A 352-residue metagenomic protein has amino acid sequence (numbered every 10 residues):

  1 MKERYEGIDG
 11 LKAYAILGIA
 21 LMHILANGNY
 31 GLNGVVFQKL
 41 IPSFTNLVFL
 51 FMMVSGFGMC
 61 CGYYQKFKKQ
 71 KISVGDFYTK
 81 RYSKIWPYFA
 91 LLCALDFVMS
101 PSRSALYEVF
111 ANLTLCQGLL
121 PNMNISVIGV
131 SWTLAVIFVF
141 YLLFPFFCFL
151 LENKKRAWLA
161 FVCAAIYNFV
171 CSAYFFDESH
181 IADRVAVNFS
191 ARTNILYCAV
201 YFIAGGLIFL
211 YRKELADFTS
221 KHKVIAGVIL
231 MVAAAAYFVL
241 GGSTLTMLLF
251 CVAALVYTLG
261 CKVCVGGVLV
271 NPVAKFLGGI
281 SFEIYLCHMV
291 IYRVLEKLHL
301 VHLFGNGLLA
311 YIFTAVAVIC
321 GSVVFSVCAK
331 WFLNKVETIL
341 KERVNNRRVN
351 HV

Functional and structural regions predicted by a protein language model:
M1-D177, I280, H302-V352: Membrane-cytosol interface segments of multi-pass membrane proteins, especially ER/Golgi lipid-handling enzymes
R4-Y5, F67-D76, C148-W158, L210-H222 (+2 more regions): Membrane-interface helix-boundary motifs at transmembrane edges
T45-F49, G129-I137, S190-G206, S243-L245 (+1 more regions): Membrane-interface micro-motifs in multi-pass membrane enzymes
V98, F202, V228-K335: Alpha-helical transmembrane segments of multi-pass integral membrane proteins
S102-S104, M123-I128, D183-A191, A235-L245: Membrane-interface helix caps and helix-loop-helix hairpins in membrane proteins
S126-W132, D177-R184, V265-F276: A cytosolic-side transmembrane-helix exit/cap motif
F161-I166, S220-A234: Signature aromatic-anchored transmembrane alpha helix within multi-pass, membrane-resident enzymes that catalyze glycan
N168-Y201: Alpha-helical transmembrane segments and their cytosolic membrane-interface
